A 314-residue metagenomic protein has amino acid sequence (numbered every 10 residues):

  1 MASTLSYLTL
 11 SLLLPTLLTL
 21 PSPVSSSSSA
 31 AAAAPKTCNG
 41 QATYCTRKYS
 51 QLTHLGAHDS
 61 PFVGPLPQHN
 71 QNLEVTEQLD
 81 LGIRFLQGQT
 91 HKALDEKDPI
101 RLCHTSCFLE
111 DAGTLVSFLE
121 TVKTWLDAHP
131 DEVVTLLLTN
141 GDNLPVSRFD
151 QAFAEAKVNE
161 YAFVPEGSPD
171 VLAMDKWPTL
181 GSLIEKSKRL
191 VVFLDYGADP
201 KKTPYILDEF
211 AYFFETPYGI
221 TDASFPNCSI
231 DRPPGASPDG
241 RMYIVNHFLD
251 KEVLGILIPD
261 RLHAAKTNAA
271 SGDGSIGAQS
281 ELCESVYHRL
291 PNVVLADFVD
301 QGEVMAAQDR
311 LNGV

Functional and structural regions predicted by a protein language model:
M1-L13, S22: Classical eukaryotic N-terminal signal peptides for Sec-dependent ER targeting/secretion, especially the positively
A2-S3, L17-L20, T114, P145-S147: Alpha-helix initiation/capping motif
L13-P35: N-terminal signal peptide
S29-V314: Catalytic cores of phosphodiester-bond hydrolases, prominently lipid phosphodiesterases
